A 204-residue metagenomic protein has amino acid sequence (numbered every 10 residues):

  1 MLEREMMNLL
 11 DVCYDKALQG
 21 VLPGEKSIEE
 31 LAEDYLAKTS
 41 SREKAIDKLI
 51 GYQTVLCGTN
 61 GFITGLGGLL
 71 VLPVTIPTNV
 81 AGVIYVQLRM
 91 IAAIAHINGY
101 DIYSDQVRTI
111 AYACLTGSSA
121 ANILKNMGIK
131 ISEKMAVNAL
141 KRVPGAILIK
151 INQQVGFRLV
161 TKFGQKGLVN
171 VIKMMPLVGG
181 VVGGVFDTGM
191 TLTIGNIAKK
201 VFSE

Functional and structural regions predicted by a protein language model:
M1-L66, Y85-E204: Terminal, membrane-proximal amphipathic helices and intrinsically disordered targeting/regulatory segments
L66-L72: Short coil/loop "hinge" linkers that interrupt or connect long alpha-helical coiled-coils or helical hairpins
P73-G82: Selective recognition of hydrophobic, aromatic-rich stretches within alpha-helical transmembrane segments of polytopic
